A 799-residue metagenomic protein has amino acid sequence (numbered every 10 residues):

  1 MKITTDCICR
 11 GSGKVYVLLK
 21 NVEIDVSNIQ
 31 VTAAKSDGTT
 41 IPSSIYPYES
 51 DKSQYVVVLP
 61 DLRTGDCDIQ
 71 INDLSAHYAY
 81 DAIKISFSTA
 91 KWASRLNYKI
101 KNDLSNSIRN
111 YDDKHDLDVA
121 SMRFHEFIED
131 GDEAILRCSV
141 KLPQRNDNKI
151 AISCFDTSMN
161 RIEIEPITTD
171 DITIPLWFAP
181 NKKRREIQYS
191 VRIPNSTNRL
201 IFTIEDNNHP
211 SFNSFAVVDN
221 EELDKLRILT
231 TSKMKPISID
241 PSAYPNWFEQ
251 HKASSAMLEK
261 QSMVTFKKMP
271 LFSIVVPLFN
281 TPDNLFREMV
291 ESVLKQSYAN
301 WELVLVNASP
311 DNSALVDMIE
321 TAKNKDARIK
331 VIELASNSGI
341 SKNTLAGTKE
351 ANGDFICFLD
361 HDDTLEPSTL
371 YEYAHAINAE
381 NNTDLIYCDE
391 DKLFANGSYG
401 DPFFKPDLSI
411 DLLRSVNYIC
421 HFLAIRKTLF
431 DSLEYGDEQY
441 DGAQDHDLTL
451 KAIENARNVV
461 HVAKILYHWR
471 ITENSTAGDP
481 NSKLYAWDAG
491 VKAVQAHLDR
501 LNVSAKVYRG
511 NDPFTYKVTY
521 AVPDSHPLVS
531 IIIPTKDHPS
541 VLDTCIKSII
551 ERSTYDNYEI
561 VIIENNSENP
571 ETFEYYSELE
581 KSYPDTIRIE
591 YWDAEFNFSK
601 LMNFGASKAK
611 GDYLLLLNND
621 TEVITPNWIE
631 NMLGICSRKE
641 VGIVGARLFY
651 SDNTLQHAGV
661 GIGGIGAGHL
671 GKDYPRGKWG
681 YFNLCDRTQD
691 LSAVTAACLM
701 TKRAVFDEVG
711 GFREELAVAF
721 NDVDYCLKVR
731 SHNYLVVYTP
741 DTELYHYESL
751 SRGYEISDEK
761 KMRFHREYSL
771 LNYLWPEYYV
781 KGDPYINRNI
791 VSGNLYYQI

Functional and structural regions predicted by a protein language model:
I3, I83-G131, N160, T168-K183 (+12 more regions): Non-catalytic membrane-proximal stalk/linker segments that position and tether the catalytic domains
R227-S482, A496: Nucleotide-sugar donor-binding/catalytic module of glycosyltransferases that assemble extracellular/cell-envelope
E291-N300, K547-N557: Short, acidic, metal-binding catalytic loop of nucleotide-sugar glycosyltransferases
S341, G400-T428, D441, S599-K600 (+3 more regions): A recurrent flexible, glycine/aromatic-enriched loop bordering the glycosyltransferase active site that acts as
K342-F355, A521, K600-Y613: Active-site nucleotide-sugar/metal-binding loop of Leloir-type enzymes
G353-T364, G611-I624: Short beta-strand-to-loop acidic/aromatic patch adjacent to the donor-nucleotide binding site
S368-G400, T472, E622-I665: Conserved donor NDP-sugar-binding/catalytic core segment of glycosyltransferases
L429, Q439-I465, V494, W628-M632 (+2 more regions): A short, conserved alpha-helix in the catalytic core of glycosyltransferases
